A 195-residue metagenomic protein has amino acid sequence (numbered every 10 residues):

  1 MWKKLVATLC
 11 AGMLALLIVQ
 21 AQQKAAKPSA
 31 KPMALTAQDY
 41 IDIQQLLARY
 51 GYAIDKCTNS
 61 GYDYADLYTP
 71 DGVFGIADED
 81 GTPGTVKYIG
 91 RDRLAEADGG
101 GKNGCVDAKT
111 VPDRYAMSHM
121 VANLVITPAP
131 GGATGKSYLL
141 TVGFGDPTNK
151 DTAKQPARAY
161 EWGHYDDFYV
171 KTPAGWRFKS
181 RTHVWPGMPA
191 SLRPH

Functional and structural regions predicted by a protein language model:
M1-K4: Positively charged n-region of N-terminal signal peptides that target proteins for export
A7-L17: Bacterial N-terminal signal peptides
Q22-P70: Short, low-complexity N-terminal intrinsically disordered segments enriched in polar/charged residues
K24-K31, P112-H195: A beta-strand edge to alpha-helix "cap/lid" segment located at domain peripheries
I41-Q44, A48, D92, Y160-G163: A structural signal for well-ordered alpha-helical segments within the folded catalytic domains of diverse enzymes
S60-F144: A solvent-exposed, acidic/Ser-Thr-rich amphipathic alpha-helical stretch
